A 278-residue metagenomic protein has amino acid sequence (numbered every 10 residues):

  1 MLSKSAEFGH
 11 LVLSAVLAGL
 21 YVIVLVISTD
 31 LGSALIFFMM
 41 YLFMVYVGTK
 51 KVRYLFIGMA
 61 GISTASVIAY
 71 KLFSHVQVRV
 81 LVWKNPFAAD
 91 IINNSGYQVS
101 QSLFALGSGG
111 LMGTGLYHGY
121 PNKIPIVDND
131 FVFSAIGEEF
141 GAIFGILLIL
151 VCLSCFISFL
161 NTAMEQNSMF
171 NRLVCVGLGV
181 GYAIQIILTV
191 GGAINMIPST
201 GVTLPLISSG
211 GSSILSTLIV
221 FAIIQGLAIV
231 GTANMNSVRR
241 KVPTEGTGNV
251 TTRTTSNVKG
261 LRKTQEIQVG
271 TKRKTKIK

Functional and structural regions predicted by a protein language model:
M1-N94, S134, E138-G192, I219 (+2 more regions): Hydrophobic alpha-helical transmembrane segments of multi-pass inner membrane proteins, especially in bacterial systems
V16, S95, V99, P125 (+1 more regions): Alpha-helical membrane-protein architecture signal
V22-S28, S108-G113, G137, L188 (+1 more regions): Transmembrane alpha-helix interface/packing and boundary motifs in multi-pass membrane proteins, characterized by
D30-L35, G113-L116, V127-N129, I146 (+2 more regions): Transmembrane helix boundary and interhelical junction motifs in multipass membrane proteins
N93, K123-I124, L206: Residue-level "hotspot" positions that anchor or transmit function at local structural transition points
L106, G110-I143: Long extracytoplasmic/lumenal interhelical loops at the membrane interface of multi-pass membrane proteins
I197-S237: Transmembrane alpha-helices of multi-pass inner-membrane enzymes
